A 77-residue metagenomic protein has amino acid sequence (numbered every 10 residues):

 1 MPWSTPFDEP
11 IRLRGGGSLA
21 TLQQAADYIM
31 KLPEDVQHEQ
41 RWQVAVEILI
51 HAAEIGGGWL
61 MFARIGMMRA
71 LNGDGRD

Functional and structural regions predicted by a protein language model:
M1-G15: Short, charged/polar N-terminal "headpieces" of proteins
P2-T5, D35, L49-I50, M67: Domain-length accessory/inserted modules outside core catalytic folds
W3, E39-W42, W59: Tryptophan-centered motif/residue detector
D8, D27, D35, D74-D77: Acidic-enriched, low-complexity/disordered segments with a strong bias for Aspartate over Glutamate
L13-E47: A short, structured beta-strand/loop element
A52-D77: Short, compact, well-ordered microdomains
